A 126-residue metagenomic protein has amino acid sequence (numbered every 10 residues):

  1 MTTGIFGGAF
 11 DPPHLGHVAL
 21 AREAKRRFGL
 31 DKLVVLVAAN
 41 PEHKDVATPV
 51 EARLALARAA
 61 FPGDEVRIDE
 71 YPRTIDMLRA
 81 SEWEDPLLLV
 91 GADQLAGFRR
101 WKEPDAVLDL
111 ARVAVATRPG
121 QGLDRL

Functional and structural regions predicted by a protein language model:
M1-L126: Nucleotidyltransferase catalytic core that binds NTPs
